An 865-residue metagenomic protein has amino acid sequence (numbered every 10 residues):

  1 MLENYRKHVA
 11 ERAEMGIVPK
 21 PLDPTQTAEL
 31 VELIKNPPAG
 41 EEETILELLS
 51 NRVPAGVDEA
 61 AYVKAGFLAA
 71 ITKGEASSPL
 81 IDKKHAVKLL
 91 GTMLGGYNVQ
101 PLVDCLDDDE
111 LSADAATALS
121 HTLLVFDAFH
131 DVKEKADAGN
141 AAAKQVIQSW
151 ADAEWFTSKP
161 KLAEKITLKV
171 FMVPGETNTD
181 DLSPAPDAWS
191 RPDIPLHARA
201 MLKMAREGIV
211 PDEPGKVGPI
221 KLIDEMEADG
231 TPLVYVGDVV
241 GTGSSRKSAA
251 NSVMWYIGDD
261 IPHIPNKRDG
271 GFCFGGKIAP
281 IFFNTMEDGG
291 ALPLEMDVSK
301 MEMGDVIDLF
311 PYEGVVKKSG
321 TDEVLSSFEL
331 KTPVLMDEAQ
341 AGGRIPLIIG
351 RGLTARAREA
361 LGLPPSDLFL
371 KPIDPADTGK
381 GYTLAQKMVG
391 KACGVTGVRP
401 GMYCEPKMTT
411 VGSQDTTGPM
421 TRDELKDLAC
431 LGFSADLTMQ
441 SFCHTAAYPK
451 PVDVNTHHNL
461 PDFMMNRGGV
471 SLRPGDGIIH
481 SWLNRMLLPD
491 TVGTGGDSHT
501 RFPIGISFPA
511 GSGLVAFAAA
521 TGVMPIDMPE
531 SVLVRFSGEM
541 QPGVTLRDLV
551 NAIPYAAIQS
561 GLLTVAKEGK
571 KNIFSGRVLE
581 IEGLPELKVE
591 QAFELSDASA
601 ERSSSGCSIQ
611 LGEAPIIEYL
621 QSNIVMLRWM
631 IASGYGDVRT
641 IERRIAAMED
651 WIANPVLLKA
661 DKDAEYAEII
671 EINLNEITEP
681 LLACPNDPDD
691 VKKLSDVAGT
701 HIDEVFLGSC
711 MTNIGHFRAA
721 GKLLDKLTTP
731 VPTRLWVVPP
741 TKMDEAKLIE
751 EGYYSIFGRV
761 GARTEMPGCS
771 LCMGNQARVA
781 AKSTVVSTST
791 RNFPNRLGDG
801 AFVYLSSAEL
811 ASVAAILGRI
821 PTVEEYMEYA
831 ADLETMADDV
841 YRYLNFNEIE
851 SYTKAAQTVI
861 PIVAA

Functional and structural regions predicted by a protein language model:
M1-L2, E41: N-terminal leader/presequence-like segments
L2-V31, N36, L335-I348: Amphipathic alpha-helical packing elements
N4, T25, I81-H85, Y97 (+1 more regions): Alpha-helix N-cap/N′ positions at the starts of helices
M15-K20, E43-E59, K73, L80-G95 (+3 more regions): Structural detector for internal amphipathic alpha-helices that build alpha-solenoid repeat scaffolds
P24-E32, A55-G74, M93-D107, V125-A136: Amphipathic alpha-helical scaffolding segments comprising HEAT/armadillo-like alpha-solenoid repeats
V31-L48: Generic amphipathic, hydrophobic interface segment in small proteins and small subunits
P38, S78-P79, D108-L111, N140: Short inter-helical turns and helix N-cap capping residues of alpha-solenoid HEAT/ARM repeat scaffolds
N98, D114-A865: Fe-S-dependent hydro-lyases/dehydratases of central metabolism
